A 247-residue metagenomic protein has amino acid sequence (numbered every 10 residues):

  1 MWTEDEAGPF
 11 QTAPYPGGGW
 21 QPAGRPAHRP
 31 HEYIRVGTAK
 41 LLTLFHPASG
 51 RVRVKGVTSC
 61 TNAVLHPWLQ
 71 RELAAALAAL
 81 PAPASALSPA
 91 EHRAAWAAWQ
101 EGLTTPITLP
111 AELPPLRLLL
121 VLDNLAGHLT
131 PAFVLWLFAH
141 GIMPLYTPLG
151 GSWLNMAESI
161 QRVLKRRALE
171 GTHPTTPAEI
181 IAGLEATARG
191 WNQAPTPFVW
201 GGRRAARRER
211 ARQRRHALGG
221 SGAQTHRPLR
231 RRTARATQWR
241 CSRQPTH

Functional and structural regions predicted by a protein language model:
M1-A79, P83, R207, A211: Extended, low-complexity cationic-aromatic segments
W2-E4, L118-D123, L145-P148, V199-G202: Short beta-strand segments
T3-D5, L44, G50, L69 (+6 more regions): Mobile genetic element proteins and their domesticated derivatives, centered on retroelements and DNA transposons
P14, A182-H247: C-terminal domain-tail junction helix/linker
A27-I34, A139-M156, T172-P174: RNase H-like polynucleotidyl transferase catalytic core
V52, M143, A157-E179, G190-N192: Active-site proximal helix-loop segment of RNase H-like, two-metal nucleases, encompassing DDE(D)
C60-T61, P89-W96, L120-P131, L149-L154 (+1 more regions): Acidic, metal-coordinating catalytic cores used for nucleic-acid/nucleotide bond scission and strand-transfer chemistry
V64-L116: Short, basic/hydrophobic alpha-helical segments
